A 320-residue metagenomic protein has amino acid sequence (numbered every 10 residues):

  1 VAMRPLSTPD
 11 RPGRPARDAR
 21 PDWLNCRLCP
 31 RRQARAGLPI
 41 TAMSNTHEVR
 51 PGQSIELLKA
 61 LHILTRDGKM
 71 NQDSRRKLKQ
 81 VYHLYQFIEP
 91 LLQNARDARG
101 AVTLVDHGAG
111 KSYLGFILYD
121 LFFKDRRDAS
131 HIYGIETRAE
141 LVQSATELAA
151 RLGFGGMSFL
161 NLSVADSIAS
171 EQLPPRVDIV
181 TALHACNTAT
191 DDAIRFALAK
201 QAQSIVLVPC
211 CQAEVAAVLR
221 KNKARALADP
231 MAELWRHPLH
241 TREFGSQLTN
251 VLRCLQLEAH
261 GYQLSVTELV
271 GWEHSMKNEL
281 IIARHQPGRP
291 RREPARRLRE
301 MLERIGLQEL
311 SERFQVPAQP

Functional and structural regions predicted by a protein language model:
S7-T8, P15: Serine residues within intrinsically disordered or low-complexity segments
D10, D18, D22-N25: Intrinsic-disorder-associated, low-complexity terminal segments enriched in Asp/Asn/His/Tyr and depleted of Lys/Arg
R32, I40-K59, R66-D67, D73-R75 (+3 more regions): Class I S-adenosyl-L-methionine
Q80-G100: Conserved alpha-helix/loop element of class I SAM-dependent methyltransferases that forms part of the SAM/SAH-binding
G100-G110: Conserved class I S-adenosyl-L-methionine
K111-R127: Conserved SAM-binding loop of SAM-dependent methyltransferases across substrates and taxa, primarily the Class I
H131-E136: Conserved SAM-binding motif I beta-strand of class I
